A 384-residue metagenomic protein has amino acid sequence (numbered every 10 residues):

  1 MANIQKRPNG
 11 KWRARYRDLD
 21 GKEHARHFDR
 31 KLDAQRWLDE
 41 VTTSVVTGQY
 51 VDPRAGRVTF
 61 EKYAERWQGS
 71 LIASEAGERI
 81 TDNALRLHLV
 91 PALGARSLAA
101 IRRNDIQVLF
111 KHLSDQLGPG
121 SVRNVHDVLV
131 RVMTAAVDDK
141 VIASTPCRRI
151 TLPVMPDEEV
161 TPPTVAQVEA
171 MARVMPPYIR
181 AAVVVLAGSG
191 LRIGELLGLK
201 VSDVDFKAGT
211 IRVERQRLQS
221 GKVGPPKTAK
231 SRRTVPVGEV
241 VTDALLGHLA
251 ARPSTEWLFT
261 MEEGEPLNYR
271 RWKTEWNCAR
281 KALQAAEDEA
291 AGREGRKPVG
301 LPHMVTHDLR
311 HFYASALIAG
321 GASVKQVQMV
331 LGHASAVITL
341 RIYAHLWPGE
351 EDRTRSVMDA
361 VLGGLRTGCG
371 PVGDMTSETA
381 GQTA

Functional and structural regions predicted by a protein language model:
M1-D29, G221: Short, Arg/Lys-rich segments that mark the N-terminal edge of DNA/RNA- and chromatin-recognition modules
N3, E23-K31, G56, E61 (+6 more regions): N-terminal core-binding DNA-recognition domain of tyrosine site-specific recombinases/integrases
G10, P119-V125, D138-L199, K207 (+6 more regions): Basic, Lys/Arg- and aromatic-enriched nucleic-acid-binding interface segment
D29-V45: A short, charged, amphipathic alpha-helix used as a generic interaction element across diverse proteins
A100-N104, M133-T161, E214-R215, G292 (+2 more regions): Short, charged hinge/linker segments at domain and secondary-structure junctions
P119, A170-R180, S189, V235 (+4 more regions): Short, basic (Lys/Arg/His-rich) helix/loop patches that form interaction surfaces in the mid-to-C-terminal regions
M155, R173, A208, Q219-V241 (+6 more regions): C-terminal secondary-structure termini that scaffold catalytic or DNA-interacting sites
D203-T210, A322-A344, D352: Short, polar N-cap/turn motifs at the start of nucleic acid-interacting alpha helices
